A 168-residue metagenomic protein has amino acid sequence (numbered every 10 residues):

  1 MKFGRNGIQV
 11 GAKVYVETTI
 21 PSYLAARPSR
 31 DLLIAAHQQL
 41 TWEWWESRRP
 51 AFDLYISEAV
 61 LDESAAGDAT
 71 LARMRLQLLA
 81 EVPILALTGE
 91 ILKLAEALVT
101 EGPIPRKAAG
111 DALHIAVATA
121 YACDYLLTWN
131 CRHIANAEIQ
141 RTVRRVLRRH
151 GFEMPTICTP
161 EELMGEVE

Functional and structural regions predicted by a protein language model:
M1-I56, A65-L76, V82, T100-R106 (+3 more regions): Short, well-structured N-terminal submotif of metal-dependent ribonuclease cores
T18, E58, W129-C131: Short secondary-structure boundary segments
P50, G151-E168: Short, C-terminally biased terminal segments at protein or domain edges
F52, V82, D124, E153-P155: A structural micro-motif
E58, T88, C158-E161: Residues at the C-termini of beta-strands that transition into short coil/loop
E81-T142, M164: Active-site neighborhoods of divalent-metal-dependent phosphate/nucleic-acid chemistry enzymes
A135-T156: C-terminal end-helix/capping segment
